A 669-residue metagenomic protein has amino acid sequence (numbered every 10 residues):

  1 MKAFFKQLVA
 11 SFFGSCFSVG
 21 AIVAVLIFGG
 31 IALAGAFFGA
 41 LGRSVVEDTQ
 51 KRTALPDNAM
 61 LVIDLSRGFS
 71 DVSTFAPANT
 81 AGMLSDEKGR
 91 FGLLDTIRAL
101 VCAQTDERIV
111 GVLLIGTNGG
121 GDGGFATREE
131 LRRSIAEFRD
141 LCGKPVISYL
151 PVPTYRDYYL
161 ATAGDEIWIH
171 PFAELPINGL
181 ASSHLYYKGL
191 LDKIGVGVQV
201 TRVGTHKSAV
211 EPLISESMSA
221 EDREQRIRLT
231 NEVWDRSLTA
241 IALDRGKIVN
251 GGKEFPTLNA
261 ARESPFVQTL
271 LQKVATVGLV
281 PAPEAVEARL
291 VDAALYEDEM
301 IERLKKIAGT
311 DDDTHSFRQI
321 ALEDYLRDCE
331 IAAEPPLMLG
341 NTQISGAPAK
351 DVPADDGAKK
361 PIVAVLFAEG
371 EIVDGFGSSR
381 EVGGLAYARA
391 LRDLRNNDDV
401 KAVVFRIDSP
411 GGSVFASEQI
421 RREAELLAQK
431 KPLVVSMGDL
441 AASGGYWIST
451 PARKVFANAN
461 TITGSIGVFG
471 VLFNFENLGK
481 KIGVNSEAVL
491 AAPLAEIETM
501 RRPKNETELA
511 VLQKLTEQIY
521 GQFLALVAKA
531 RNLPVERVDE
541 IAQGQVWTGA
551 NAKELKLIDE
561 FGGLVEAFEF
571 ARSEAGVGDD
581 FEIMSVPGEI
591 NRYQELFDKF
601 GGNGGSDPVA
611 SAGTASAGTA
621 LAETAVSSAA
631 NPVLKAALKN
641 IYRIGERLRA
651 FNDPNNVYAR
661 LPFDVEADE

Functional and structural regions predicted by a protein language model:
A3-V45, N58: Hydrophobic alpha-helical transmembrane signal-anchor segments
F38-D71, A76-P77: N-terminal signal-anchor transmembrane helix
L61-Y187, K193, S345-L478, E517: Cleft-lining beta-strand/loop regions that shape enzyme active-site pockets
H184, K188-K305, E476, K480-G578: Charged, glycine-interspersed solvent-exposed loop segments at helix/strand-loop junctions that cap or gate access
D244, V291-G357, F469, A525-A530 (+1 more regions): C-terminal long alpha-helix characteristic of the crotonase
A332-D399, L515, G588-E669: Intrinsic disorder and flexible/low-complexity segments
I407-S413, L440, I466, D539 (+3 more regions): Acidic/histidine-enriched alpha-helical segments
V414-Q419, N551-E554, E595-F600: Short glycine/threonine-rich loop-to-helix capping motif typified by GTGT followed within a few residues by an Asp-Pro
